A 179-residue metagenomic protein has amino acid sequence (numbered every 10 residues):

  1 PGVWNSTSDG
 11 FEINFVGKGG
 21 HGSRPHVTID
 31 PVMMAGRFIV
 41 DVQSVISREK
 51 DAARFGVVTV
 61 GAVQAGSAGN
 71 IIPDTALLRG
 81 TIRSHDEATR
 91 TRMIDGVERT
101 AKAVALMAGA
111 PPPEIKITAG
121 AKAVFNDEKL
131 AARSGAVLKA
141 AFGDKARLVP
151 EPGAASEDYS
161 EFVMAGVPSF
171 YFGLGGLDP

Functional and structural regions predicted by a protein language model:
P1-N126, G153-S156: Midchain, well-structured core segments that form catalytic/ion-binding scaffolds
A101, G135, Y159: Generic structural marker for isolated residues within well-ordered, non-membrane alpha-helices of soluble domains
P111, D144-K145: Short, structured loop/turn "capping" segments at alpha-beta junctions
V124-V137: Short, low-order "capping/linker" segments at domain edges
K139-G143: Acidic, glycine-rich loop-and-strand cores that form catalytic or ligand-binding grooves in diverse globular domains
R147-P179: Zn-dependent metallopeptidase/amidohydrolase metal-coordination segment
